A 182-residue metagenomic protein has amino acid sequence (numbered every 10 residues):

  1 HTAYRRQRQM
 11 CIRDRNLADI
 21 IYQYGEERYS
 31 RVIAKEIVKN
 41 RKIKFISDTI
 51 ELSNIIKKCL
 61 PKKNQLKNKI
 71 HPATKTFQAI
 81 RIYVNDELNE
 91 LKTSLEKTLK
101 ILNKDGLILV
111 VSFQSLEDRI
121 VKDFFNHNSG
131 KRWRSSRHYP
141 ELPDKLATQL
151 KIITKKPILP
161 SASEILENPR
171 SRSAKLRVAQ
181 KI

Functional and structural regions predicted by a protein language model:
R6-Q9, R13-I182: S-adenosyl-L-methionine-dependent methyltransferase catalytic core, i.e., the SAM/SAH-binding region
